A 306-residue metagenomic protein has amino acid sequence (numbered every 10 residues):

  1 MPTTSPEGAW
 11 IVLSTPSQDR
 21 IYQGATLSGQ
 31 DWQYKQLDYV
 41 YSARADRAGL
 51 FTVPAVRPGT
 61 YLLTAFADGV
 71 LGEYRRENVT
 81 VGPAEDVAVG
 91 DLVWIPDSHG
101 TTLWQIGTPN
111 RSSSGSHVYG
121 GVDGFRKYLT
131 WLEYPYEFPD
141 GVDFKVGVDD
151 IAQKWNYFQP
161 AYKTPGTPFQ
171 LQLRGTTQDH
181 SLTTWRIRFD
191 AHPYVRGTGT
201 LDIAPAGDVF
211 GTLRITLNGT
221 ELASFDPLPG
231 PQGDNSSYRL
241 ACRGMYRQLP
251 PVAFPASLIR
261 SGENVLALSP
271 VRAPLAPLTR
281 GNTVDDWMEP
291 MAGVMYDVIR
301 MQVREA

Functional and structural regions predicted by a protein language model:
P2-T26: Structural motif
P2-T4, G49-F51, L92: A short, amphipathic beta-strand motif
D19-L50: Short, acidic Ser/Thr/Gly-rich low-complexity loop/linker segments typical of extracellular and cell-surface proteins
A45-A48, Q178-R196, A204-E305: Beta-strand-rich ligand-recognition modules
G49, G59-V70: A short, solvent-exposed beta-strand micro-motif common in secreted/extracellular proteins
V53-R57, A256-L258: Short, flexible loop/turn segments at beta-strand junctions in immunoglobulin-like and fibronectin type III
D68-D97: Structured interaction patches on ligand/partner-binding surfaces of diverse proteins
D86-V148, M301-A306: Compositionally biased low-complexity segments at domain edges in trafficked proteins and select soluble regulators
